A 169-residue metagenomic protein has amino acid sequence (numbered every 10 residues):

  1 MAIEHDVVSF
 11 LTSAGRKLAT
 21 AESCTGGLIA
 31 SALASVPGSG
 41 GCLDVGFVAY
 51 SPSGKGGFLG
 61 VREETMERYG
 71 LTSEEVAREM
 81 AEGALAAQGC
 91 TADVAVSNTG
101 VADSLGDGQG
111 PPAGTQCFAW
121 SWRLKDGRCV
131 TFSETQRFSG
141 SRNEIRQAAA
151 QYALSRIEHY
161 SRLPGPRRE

Functional and structural regions predicted by a protein language model:
M1-E169: Short alpha-helical segments enriched in small residues
